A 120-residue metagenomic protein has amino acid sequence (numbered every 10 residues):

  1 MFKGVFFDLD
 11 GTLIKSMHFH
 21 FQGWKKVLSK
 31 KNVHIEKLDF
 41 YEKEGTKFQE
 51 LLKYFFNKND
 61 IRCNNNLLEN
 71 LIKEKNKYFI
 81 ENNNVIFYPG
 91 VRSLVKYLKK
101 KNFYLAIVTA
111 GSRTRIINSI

Functional and structural regions predicted by a protein language model:
M1-D39: Active-site neighborhood of HAD-like aspartate-dependent phosphohydrolases
H20, F48, F87: Conserved donor sugar-nucleotide recognition element shared by glycan-biosynthetic enzymes
G23, L51, R115-N118: Phosphate- and divalent-cation-binding pockets in alpha/beta enzyme and binding domains that engage nucleotide-derived
G23-K31, L71-E74, Y78-E81: Generic non-transmembrane alpha-helical segments
K26-V27, V33-K53, N57: N-terminal polybasic phosphate/anion-binding patch
G45-F79, Y97: A metal-dependent, Asp-based hydrolase signature
I80-R113, I117: Short, acidic loop-to-helix structural element flanking the phosphoryl-transfer center in phosphate-processing enzymes
